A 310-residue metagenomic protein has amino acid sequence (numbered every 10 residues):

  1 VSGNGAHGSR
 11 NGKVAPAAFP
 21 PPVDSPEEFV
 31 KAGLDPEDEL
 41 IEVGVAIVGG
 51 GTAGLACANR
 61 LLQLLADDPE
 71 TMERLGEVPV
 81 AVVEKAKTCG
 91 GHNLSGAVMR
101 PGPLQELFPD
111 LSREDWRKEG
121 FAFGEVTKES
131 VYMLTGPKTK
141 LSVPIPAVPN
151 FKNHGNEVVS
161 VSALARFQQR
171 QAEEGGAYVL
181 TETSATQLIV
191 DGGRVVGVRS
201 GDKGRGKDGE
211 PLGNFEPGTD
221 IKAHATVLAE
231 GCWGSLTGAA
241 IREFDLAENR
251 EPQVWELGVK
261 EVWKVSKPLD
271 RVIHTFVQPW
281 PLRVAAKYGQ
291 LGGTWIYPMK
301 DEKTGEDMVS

Functional and structural regions predicted by a protein language model:
S2-R117, F121-A122, V126-S130, L134-T139 (+1 more regions): Residues forming the flavin
